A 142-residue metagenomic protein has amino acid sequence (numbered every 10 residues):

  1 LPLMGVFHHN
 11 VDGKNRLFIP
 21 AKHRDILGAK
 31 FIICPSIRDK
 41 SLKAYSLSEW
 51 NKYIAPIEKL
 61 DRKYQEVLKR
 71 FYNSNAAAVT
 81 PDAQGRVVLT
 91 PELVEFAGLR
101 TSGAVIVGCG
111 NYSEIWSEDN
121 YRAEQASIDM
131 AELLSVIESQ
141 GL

Functional and structural regions predicted by a protein language model:
L1-H9, G13, K22-Q84, P91-L142: Flexible "stalk/tail and boundary" regions
